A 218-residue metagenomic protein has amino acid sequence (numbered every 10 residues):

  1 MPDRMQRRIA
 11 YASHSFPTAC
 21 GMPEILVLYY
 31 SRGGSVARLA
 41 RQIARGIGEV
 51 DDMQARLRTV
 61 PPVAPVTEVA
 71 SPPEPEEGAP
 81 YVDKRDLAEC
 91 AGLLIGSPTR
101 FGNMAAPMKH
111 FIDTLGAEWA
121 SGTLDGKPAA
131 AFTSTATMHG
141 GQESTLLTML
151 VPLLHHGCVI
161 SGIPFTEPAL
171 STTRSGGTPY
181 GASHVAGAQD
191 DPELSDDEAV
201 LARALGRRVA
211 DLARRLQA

Functional and structural regions predicted by a protein language model:
Q6-L124, V185-A218: N-terminal beta1-alpha1-beta2 submodule of the flavodoxin-like/Rossmannoid cofactor-binding fold
G34-S35, L93, S97, N103 (+5 more regions): Gly/Ser/Thr-rich helix-start
V60-P65, G157-Q189: Mobile beta-alpha loop/short-helix "lid" or hinge segments that flank ligand
D113-G116, A120, T137, H155 (+1 more regions): Alpha-helix boundary/capping detector
D125-S175: Short, glycine-/small-residue-rich phosphate/pyrophosphate-handling segment
L147, G177-P179, D196: Glycine-rich phosphate-binding loop at the start of an alpha helix
